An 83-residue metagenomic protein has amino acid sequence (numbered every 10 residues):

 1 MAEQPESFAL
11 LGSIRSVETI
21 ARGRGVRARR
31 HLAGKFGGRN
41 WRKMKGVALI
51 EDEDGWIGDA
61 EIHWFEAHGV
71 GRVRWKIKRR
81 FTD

Functional and structural regions predicted by a protein language model:
M1-D83: Cysteine-centric segments in proteins
